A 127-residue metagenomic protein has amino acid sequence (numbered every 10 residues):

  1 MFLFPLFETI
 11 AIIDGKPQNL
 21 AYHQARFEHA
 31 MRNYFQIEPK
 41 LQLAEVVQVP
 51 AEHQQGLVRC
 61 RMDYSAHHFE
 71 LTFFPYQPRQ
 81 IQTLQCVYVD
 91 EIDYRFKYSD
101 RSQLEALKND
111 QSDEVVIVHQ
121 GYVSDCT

Functional and structural regions predicted by a protein language model:
M1-T127: Helix-start/capping segments and mature chain N-termini
